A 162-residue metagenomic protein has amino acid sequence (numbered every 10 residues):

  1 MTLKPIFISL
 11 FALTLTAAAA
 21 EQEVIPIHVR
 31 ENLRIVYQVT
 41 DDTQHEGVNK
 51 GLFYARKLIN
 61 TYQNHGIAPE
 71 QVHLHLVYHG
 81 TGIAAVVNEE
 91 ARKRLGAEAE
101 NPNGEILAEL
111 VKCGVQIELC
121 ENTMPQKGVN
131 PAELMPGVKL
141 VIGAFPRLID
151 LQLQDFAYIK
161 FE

Functional and structural regions predicted by a protein language model:
M1-F7: Bacterial N-terminal signal peptides that target proteins for export
L10-A19: Hydrophobic h-region of N-terminal signal peptides that target proteins for export in Gram-negative bacteria
V29-Q44, A85-R92: Acidic/histidine-rich, surface-exposed loop or edge segments in extracytoplasmic proteins
D41-G51, P69, G96, E100 (+2 more regions): Solvent-exposed, acidic/flexible segments
V48-I67: Histidine-anchored nucleotide/phosphate-binding helix
G66-P69, V111-C113: Positively charged, polar, low-complexity stretches
P69-V86: Acidic helix-start/capping segments at beta-turn-to-alpha-helix junctions
V87-E162: A cross-taxonomic marker for long C-terminal extensions/tails that follow the last structured domain
